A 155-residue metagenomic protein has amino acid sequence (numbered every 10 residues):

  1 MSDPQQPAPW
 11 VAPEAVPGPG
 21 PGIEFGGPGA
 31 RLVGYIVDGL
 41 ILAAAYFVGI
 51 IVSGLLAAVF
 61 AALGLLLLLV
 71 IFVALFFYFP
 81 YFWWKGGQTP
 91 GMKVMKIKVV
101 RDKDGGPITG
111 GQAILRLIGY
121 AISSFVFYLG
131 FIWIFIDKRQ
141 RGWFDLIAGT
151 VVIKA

Functional and structural regions predicted by a protein language model:
S2-Y128, G142, L146-A155: Short, small/hydrophobic-residue-rich motifs at membrane-helix boundaries and re-entrant hairpins of integral membrane
V126-K138: Glycine-rich flap/beta-hairpin and adjacent strands of clan AA aspartyl proteases
